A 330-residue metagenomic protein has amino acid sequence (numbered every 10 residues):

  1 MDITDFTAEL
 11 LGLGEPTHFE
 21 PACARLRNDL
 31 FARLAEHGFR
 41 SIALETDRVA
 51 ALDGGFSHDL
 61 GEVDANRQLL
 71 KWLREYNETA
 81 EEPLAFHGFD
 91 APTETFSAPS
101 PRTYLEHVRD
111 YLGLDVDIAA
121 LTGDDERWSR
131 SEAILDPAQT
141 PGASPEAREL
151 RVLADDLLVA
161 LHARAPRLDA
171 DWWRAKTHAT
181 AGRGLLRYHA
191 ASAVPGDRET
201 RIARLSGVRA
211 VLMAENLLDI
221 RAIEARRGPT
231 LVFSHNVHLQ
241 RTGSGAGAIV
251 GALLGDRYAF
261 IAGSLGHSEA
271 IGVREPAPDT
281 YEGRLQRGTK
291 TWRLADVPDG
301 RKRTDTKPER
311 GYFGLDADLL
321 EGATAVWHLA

Functional and structural regions predicted by a protein language model:
M1-E9, F19, H238-A330: C-terminal regions of proteins
M1-G61, N77, A175, R198 (+5 more regions): Hydrophobic N-terminal alpha-helices or hydrophobic patches in metabolic proteins across all domains of life
T7-S131: Structured, acidic catalytic/metal-binding patches in enzyme active sites
L44, V232, H328: Redox-cofactor binding/interface segments in oxidoreductases and associated redox assembly factors
R67-K71, V211-E215, D219: Short, contiguous clusters of charged residues that form electrostatic/catalytic patches at enzyme active sites, used
G88, V232, F260-A262: Structural beta-sheet core signal
F96-T200, R204-N216, P229, R241 (+1 more regions): Extended, H/D-rich, highly charged conserved domains that either
H235: Catalytic core of tubulin tyrosine ligase-like
